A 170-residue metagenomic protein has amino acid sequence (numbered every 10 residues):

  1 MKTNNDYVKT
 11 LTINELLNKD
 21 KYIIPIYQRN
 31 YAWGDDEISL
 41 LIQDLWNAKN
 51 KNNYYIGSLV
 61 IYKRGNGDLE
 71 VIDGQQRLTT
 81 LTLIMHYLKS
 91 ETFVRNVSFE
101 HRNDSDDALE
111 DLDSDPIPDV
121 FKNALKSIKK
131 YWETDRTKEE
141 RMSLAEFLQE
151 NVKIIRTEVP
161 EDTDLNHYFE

Functional and structural regions predicted by a protein language model:
M1-E170: Glycine- and hydrophobic-rich flexible loops that cap the catalytic core of alpha/beta enzyme folds
